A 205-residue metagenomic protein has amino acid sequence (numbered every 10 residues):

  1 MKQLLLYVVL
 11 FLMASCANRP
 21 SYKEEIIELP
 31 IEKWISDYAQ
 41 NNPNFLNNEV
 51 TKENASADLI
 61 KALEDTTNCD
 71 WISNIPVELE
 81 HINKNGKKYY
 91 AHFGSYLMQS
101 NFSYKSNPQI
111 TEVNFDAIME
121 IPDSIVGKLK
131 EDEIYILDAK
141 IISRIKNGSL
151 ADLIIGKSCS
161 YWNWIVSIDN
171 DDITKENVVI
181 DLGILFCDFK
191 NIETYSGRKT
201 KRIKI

Functional and structural regions predicted by a protein language model:
M1-L4: Positively charged n-region of N-terminal signal peptides that target proteins for export
L12-S15: C-terminal motif of bacterial Sec signal peptides marking the signal peptidase cleavage site
A17-I205: OB-fold and OB-like single-stranded nucleic-acid-recognition modules and their adjacent interaction interfaces
